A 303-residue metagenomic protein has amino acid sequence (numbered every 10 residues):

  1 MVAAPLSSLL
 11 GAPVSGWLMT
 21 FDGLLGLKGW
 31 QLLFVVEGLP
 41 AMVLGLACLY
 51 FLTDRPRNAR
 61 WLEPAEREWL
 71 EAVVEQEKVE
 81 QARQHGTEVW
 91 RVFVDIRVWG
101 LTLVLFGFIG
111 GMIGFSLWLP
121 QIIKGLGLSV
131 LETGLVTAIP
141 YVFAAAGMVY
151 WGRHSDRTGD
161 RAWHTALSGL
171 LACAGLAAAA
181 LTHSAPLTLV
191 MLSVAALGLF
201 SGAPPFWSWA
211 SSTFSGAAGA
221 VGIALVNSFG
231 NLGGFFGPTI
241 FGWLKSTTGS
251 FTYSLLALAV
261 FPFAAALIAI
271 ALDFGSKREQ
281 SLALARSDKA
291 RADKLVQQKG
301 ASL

Functional and structural regions predicted by a protein language model:
M1-M19, P40-A41, N227-G237: Glycine-rich segments within core transmembrane alpha-helices of 12-TM secondary carriers
M19, G147-D160: Helix-to-loop junctions at the C-terminal end of transmembrane segments in multipass secondary transporters
T20-G38, W243-V260: A membrane-interface helix-boundary motif in multi-pass transporters
Q31-Y50, L255-A271: Symmetry-related core transmembrane helices of the 12-TM Major Facilitator Superfamily/SLC fold
E88-G152, A203, W207, G237-P238: Extracytoplasmic gate region of multi-pass secondary transporters
V130-L131, G216-V226: Loop-to-transmembrane helix entry/capping segments in MFS-fold secondary transporters and related SLC/MFSD carriers
G159-W209: C-terminal transmembrane helical hairpin of 12-TM major facilitator-type secondary transporters
W209-A220, G249: Paired intracellular helix-loop junctions of major facilitator superfamily
